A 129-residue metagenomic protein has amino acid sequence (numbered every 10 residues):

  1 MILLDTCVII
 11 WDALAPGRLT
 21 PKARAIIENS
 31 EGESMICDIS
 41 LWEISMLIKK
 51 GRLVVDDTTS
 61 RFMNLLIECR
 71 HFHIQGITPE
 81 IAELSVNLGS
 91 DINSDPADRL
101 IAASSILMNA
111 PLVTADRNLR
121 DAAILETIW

Functional and structural regions predicted by a protein language model:
M1, A102-W129: Acidic, PIN/NYN-like endoribonuclease modules and their adjacent C-terminal/linker elements
M1-I36, K50-L65, M108, A122: Short, well-structured N-terminal submotif of metal-dependent ribonuclease cores
D5, C37, N93-D95, D116-R117: Histidine- and aromatic-rich ligand-binding microenvironments
T6-C7, I44, S85, S105: Generic structural signal for small/hydrophobic residues in well-ordered secondary structure, especially within
V8, S40-L41, I81, I101 (+1 more regions): Alpha-helix capping/helix-boundary segments
W11-D12, W42, W129: Signature tryptophan residues that serve as conserved aromatic anchors
A15-P16, L47-K50, C69, L88 (+1 more regions): Residue-level signal for well-ordered alpha-helical positions
D56, C69-A115: Active-site neighborhoods of divalent-metal-dependent phosphate/nucleic-acid chemistry enzymes
